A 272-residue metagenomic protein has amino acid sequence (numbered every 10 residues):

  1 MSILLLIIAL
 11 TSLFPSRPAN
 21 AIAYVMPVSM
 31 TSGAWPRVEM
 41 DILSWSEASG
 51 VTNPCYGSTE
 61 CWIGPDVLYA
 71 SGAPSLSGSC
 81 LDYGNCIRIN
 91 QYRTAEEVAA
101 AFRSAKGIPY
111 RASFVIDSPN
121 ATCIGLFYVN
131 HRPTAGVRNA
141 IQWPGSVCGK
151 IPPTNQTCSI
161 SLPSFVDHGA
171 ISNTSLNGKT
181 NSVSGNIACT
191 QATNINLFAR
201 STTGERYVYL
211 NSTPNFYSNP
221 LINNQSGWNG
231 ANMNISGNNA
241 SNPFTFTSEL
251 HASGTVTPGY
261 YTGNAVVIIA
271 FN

Functional and structural regions predicted by a protein language model:
M1-S2, A23: N-terminal hydrophobic targeting signals that begin at the initiator methionine
S2-S12: Bacterial N-terminal signal peptides
L13-P18: N-terminal signal peptide c-region/cleavage motif recognized by signal peptidases
N20-N272: Mature extracellular/passenger domains of Gram-negative fimbrial/pilin and adhesin proteins
